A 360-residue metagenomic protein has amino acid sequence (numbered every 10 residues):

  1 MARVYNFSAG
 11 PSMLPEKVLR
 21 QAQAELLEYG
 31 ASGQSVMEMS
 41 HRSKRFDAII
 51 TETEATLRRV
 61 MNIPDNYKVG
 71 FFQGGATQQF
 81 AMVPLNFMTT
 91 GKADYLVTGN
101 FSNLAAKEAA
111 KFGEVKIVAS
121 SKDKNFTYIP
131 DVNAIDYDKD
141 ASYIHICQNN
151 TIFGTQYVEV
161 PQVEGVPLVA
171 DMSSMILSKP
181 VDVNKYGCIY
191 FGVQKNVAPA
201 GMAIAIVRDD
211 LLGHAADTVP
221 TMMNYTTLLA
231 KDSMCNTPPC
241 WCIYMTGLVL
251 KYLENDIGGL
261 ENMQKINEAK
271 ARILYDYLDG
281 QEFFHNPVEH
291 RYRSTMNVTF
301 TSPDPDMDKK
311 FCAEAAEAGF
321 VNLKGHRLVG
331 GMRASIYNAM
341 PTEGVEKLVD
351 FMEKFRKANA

Functional and structural regions predicted by a protein language model:
A2-V4, E317, G330-A360: PLP-dependent enzyme catalytic core of the Aspartate aminotransferase-like
R3-E54: A glycine-/small-polar-enriched, mobile loop at the entrance of the PLP active site in fold-type I
G10, A109, S120-I176: Active-site phosphate-binding strand-loop segment of PLP-dependent enzymes
G33-Q79, N86, N100, E108: Conserved N-terminal alpha-helix of the aminotransferase class I/II PLP-enzyme fold
T77-S142: PLP-dependent aminotransferase-like
C188, V193-Y275, E289, A358-A360: Active-site C-terminal subdomain of aminotransferase-like
F284-E314: Conserved PLP-binding catalytic core of the aspartate aminotransferase-like
